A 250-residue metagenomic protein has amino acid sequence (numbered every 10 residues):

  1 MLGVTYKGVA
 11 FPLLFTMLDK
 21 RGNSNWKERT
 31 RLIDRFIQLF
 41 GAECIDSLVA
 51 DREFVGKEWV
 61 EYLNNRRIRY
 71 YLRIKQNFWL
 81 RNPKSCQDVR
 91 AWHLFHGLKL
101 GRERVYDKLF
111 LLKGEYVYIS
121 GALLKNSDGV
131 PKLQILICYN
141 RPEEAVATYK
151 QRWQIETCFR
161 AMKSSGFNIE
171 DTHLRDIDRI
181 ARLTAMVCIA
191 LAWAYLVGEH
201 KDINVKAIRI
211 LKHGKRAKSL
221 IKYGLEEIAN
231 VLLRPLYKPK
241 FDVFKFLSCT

Functional and structural regions predicted by a protein language model:
M1-G3: Short beta-strand scaffold segments in enzyme catalytic cores
T5-T250: Single, function-defining residue in the core of a domain
